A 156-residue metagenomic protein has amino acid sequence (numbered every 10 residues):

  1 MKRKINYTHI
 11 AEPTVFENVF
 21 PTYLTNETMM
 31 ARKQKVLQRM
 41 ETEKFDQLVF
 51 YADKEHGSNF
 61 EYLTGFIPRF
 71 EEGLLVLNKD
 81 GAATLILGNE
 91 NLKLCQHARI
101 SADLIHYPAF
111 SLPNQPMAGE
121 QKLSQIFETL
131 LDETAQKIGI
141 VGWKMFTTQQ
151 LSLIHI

Functional and structural regions predicted by a protein language model:
M1-H155: A composition/biophysics-driven feature that prefers long, compositionally simple stretches
